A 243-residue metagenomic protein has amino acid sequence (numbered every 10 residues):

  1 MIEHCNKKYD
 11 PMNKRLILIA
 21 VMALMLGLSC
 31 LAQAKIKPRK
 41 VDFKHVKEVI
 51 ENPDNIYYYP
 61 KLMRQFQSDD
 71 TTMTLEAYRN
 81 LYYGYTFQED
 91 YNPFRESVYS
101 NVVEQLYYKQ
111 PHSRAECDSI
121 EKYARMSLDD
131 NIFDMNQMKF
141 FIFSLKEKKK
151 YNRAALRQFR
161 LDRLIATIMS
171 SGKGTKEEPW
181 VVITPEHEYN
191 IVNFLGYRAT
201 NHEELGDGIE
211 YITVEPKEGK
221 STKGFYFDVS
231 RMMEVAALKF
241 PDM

Functional and structural regions predicted by a protein language model:
M1-P38: Bacterial Sec-dependent N-terminal signal peptides
A34-C117, T175-M243: N-terminal alpha-helical interaction modules that lie
Y123-A124, R157: Alpha-helical solenoid repeat scaffolds, predominantly canonical TPR units
D134-N136, R163-E177: Boundary/linker segments of alpha-helical solenoid repeat arrays
Y151-T167: TPR/TPR-like (Sel1-like) alpha-helical repeat modules
